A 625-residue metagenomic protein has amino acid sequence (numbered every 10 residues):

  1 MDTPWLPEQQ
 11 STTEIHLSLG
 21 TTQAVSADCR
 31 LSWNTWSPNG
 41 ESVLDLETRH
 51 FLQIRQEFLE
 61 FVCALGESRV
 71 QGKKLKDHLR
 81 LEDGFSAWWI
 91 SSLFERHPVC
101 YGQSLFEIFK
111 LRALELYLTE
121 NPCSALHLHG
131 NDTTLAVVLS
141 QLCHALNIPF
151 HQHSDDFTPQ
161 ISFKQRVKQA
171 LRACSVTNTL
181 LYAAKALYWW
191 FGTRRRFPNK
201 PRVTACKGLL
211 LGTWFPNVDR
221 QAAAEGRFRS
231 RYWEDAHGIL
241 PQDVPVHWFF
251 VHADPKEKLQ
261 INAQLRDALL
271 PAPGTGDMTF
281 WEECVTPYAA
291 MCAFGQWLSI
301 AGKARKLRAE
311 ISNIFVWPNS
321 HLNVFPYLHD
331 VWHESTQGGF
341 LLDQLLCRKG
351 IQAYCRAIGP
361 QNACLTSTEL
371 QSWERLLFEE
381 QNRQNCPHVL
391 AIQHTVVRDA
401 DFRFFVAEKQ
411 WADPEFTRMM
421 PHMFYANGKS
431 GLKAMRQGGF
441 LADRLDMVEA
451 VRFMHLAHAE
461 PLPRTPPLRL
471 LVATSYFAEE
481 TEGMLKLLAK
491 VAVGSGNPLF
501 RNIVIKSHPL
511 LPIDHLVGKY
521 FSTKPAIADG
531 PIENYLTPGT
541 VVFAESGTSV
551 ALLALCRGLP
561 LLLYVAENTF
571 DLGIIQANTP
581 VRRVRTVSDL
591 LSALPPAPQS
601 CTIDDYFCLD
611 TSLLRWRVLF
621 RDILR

Functional and structural regions predicted by a protein language model:
M1-R625: Catalytic-core helical/loop segments in enzymes performing group transfer/polymerization on anionic/lipid-linked
